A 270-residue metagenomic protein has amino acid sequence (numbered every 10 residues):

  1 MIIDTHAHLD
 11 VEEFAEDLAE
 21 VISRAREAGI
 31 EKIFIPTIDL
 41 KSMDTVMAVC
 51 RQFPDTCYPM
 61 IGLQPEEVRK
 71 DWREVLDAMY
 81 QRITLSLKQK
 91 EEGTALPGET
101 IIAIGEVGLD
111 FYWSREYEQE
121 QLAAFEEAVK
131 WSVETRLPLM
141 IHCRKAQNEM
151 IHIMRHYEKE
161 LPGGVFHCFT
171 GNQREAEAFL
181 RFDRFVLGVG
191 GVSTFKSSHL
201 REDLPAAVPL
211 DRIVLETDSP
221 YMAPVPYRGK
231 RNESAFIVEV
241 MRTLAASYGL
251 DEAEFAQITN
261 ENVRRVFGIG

Functional and structural regions predicted by a protein language model:
M1-G270: Mid-domain alpha/beta scaffold segments of enzyme catalytic cores
